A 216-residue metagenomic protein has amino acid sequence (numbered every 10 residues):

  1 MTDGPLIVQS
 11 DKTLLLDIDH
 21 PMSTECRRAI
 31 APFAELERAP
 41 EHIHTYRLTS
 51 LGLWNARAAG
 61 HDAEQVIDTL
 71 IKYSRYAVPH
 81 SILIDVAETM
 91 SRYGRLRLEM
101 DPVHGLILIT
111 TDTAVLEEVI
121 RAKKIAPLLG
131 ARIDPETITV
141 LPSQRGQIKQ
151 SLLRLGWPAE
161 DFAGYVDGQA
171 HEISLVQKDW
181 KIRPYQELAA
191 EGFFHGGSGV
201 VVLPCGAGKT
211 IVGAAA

Functional and structural regions predicted by a protein language model:
M1-G168: Extended alpha-helical interface modules used as scaffolds for assembling large macromolecular complexes
T49, I182-R183, G206: Generic alpha-helix initiation/capping and coil-helix boundary signal
R75, H171-E172, V212: Short Asp/Glu-rich motifs
L116, R183-A190, T210, A214: Short, well-ordered alpha-helical scaffold segments within catalytic/effector domains
A131, W180, K209: Flexible, active-site-adjacent loop/turn segments at secondary-structure boundaries
D167-V202: Conserved pre-motif I regulatory segment
H195-A216: Walker A/P-loop
